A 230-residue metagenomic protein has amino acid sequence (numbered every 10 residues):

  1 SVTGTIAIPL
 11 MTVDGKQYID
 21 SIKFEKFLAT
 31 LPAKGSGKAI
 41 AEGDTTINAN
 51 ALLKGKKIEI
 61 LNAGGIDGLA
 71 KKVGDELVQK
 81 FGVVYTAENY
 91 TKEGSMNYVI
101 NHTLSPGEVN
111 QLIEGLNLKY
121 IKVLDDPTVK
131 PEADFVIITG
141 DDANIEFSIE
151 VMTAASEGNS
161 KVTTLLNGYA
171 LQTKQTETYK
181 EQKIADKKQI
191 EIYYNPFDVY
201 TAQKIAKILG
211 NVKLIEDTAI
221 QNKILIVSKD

Functional and structural regions predicted by a protein language model:
S1-D230: Residue-level signal for protein termini and structural transition zones
